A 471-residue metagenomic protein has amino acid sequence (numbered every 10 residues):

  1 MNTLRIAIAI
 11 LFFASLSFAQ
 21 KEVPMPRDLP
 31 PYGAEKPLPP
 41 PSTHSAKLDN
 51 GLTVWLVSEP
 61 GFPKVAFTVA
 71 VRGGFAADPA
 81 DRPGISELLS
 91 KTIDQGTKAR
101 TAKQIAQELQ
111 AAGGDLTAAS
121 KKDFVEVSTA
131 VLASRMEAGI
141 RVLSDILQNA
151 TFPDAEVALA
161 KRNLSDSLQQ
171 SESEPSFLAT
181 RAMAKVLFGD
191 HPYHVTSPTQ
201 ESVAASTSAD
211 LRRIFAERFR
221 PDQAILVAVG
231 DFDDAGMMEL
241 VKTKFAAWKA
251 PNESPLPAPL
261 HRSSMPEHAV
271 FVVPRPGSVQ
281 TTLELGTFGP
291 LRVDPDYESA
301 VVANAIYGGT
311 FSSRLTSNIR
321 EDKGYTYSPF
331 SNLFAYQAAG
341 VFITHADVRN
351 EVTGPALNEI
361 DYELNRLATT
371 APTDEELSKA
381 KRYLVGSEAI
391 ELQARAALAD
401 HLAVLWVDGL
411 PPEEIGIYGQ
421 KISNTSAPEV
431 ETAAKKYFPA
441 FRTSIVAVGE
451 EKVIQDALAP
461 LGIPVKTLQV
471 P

Functional and structural regions predicted by a protein language model:
N2-A9: Sec-dependent signal peptide recognition, specifically the positively charged N-region followed immediately by
A14-L16: N-terminal signal peptide c-region/cleavage motif recognized by signal peptidases
Q20-A77, K98-E137, A158, Q170-Q223 (+6 more regions): Non-catalytic beta-strand/loop surface segments
P83-R100: Active-site SXXK
S144-F152, K244-N252, Y362-A371, P460-V470: A common structural junction motif
A346-T373: Extended amphipathic alpha-helical segments enriched in small hydrophobics
P372, S378-K381, V385, A389: Small-residue-rich helix-loop
